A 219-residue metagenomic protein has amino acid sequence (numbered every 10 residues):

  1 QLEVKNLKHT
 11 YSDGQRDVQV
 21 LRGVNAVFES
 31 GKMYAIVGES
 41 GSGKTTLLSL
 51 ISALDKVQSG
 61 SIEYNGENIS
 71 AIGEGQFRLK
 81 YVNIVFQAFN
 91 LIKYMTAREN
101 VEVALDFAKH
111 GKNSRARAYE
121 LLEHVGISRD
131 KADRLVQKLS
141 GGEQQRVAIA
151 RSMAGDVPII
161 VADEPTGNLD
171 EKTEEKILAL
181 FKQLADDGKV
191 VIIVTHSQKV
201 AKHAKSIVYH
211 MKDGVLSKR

Functional and structural regions predicted by a protein language model:
S52: Helix-to-loop junction immediately C-terminal to a conserved catalytic motif
G60-N68: Conserved ABC transporter NBD signature motif
I69-N83, D186: ABC ATPase NBD coupling module
M95-V103: Short coil-to-helix segment of the ABC ATPase nucleotide-binding domain corresponding to the Q-loop/switch region
N113-D130: Conserved ABC ATPase "signature" region
L135-L139, E143-Q145: Conserved ABC ATPase signature
I160-D163: Catalytic Walker B motif of ABC-type/P-loop ATPase nucleotide-binding domains
